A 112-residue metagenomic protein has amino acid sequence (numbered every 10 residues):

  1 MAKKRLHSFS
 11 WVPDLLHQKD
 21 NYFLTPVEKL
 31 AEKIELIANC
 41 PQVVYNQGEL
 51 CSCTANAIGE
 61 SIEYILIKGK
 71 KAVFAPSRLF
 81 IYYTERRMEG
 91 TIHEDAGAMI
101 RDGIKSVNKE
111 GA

Functional and structural regions predicted by a protein language model:
M1-A112: Catalytic-core signature of thiol
